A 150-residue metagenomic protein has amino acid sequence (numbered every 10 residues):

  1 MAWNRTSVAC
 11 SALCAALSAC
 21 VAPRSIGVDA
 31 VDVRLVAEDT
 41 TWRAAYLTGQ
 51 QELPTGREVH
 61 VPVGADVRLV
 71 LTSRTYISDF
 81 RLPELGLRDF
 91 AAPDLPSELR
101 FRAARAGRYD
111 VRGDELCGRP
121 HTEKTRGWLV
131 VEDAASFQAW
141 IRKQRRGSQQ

Functional and structural regions predicted by a protein language model:
A2-S7, S11-Q150: Non-transmembrane, membrane-proximal soluble domains of secreted or membrane proteins
